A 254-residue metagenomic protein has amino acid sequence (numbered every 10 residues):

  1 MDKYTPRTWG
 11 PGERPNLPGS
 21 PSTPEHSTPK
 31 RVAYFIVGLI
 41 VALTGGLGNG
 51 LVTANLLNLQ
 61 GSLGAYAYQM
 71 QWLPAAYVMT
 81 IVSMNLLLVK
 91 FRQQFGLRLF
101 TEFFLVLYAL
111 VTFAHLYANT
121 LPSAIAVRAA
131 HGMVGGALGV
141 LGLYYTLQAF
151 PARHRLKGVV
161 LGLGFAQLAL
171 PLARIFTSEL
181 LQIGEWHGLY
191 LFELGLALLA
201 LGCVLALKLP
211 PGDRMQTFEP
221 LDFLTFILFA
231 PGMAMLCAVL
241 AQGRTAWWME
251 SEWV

Functional and structural regions predicted by a protein language model:
M1-K30: Intrinsic disorder in cytosolic terminal tails and internal cytosolic loops of multi-pass membrane transporters
T23-R31, A114-Y117, F218, W248: Helix-boundary and loop/linker segments of multi-pass membrane transporters
S27-L39, L121, D222-I227, P231: Primarily residues marking transmembrane-helix entry/exit sites
P29-L88, L138-G139: Extracytoplasmic
I40, T44-G48, A114, A118 (+4 more regions): Residue-level hotspots within pore-lining transmembrane alpha-helices of multi-pass secondary transporters
L56-L59, Y145-T146, L180, V239-L240: Hydrophobic alpha-helical interface/terminus motif in multipass membrane transporters
V89, Q93-L224, S251: Helix-loop-helix hairpins in multi-pass membrane proteins, especially solute transporters
P210, R214, A230-V254: Phenylalanine-glycine-rich, low-complexity intrinsically disordered regions, typified by the FG/GLFG repeat domains
